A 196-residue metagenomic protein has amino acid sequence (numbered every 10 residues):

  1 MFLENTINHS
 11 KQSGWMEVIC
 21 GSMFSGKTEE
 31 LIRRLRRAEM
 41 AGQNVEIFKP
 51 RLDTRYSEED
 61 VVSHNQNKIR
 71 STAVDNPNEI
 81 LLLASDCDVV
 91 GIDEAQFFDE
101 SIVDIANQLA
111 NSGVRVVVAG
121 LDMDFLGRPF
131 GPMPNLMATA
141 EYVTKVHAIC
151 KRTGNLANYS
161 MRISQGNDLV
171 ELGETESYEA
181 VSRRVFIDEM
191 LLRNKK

Functional and structural regions predicted by a protein language model:
F2-A84, D124-N135, K145-A148, L172-K195: Conserved P-loop
R34, D104-S112, P132-T139: Catalytic-core regions built around general acid/base machinery
N44, R115, Y142: Residues at the starts of beta-strands that form the adenosine-phosphate
A84-F98: Conserved P-loop NTPase "ATPase switch" module shared by AAA+ and STAND
G91, V114-D122: Structural recognition of the conserved hydrophobic beta-strand(s) that form the central parallel beta-sheet of P-loop
E94-L109, M123-F130: Conserved ATPase-coupling elements of RecA-like P-loop NTPase cores
T139, S164-G173: Short, intrinsically disordered, charge-biased short linear motifs at domain edges
E141, H147-Q165: Conserved AAA+ ATPase core "coupling" helix
